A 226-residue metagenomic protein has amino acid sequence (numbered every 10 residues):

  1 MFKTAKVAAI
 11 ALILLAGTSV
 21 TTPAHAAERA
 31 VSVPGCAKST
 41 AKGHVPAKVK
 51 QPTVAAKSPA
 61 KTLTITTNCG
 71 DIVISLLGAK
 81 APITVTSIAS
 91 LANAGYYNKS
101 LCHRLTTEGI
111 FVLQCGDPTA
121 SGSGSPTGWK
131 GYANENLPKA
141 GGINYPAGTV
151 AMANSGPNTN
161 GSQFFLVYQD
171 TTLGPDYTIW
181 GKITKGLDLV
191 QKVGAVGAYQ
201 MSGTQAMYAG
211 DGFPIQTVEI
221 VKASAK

Functional and structural regions predicted by a protein language model:
F2-V7, I13, G17-K226: Cyclophilin-like peptidyl-prolyl cis-trans isomerases
